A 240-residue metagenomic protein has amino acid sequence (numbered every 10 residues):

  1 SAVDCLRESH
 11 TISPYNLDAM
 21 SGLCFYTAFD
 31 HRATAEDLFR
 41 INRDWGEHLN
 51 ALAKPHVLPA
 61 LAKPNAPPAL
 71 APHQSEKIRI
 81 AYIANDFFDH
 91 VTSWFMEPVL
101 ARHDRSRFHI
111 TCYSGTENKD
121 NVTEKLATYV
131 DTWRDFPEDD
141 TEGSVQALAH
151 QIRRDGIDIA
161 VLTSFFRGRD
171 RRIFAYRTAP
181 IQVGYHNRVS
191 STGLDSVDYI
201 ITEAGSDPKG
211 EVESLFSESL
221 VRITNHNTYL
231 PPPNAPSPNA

Functional and structural regions predicted by a protein language model:
S1-A240: Alpha-helical solenoid repeat scaffolds of the TPR/TPR-like class and their adjacent stem/linker regions that mediate
